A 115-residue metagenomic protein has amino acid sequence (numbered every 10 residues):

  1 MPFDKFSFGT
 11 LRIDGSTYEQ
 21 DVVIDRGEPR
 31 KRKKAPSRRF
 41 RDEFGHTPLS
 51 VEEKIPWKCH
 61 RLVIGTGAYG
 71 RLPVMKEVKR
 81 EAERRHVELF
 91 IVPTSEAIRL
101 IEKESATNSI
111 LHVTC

Functional and structural regions predicted by a protein language model:
M1-F40: N-terminal, charge-rich interaction modules
Y18, K54-K58, E102-S105: Flexible, charged surface loops at secondary-structure boundaries
D25, G65, I110-T114: Short beta-strand segments
K31-P56: Compact, glycine-rich, soluble single-domain proteins
R32, G70-V74, L100: Short active-site-adjacent helix-start/loop capping segments
I55-F90: Mid-chain, well-packed structural core segment of small domains
E88-R99: A short glycine-rich beta-strand->turn/loop micro-motif centered on a GG-aromatic cluster
A97-C115: Short basic, glycine-rich beta-strand/loop surfaces that mediate nucleic-acid
